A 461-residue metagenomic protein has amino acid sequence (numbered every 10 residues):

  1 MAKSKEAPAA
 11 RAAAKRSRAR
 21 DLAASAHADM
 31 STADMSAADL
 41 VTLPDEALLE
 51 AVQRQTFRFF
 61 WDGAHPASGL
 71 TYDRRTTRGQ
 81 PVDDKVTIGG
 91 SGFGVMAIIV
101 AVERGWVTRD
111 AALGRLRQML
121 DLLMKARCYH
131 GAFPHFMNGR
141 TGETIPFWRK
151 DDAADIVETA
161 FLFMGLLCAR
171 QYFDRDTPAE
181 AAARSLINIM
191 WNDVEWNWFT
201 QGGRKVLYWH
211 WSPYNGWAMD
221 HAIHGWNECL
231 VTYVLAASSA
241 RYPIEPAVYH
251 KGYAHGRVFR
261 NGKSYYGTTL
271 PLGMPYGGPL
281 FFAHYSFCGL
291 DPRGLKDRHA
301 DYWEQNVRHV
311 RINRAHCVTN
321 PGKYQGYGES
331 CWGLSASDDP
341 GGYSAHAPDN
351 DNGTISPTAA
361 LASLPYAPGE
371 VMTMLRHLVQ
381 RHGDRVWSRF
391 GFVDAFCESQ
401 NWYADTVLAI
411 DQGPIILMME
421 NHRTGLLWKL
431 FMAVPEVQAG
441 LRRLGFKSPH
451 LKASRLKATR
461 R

Functional and structural regions predicted by a protein language model:
M1-A2, M30: Initiator methionine at the very start of the polypeptide chain
A2-K3, R11, K15-A19, A23 (+1 more regions): Ser/Thr/Asn(+Pro)-rich, low-complexity disordered segments
E6: Arg/Lys-rich, intrinsically disordered low-complexity tails that mediate electrostatic binding and condensation
H27-M30, M35-A37: Threonine-centered tandem repeat motifs in low-complexity domains
